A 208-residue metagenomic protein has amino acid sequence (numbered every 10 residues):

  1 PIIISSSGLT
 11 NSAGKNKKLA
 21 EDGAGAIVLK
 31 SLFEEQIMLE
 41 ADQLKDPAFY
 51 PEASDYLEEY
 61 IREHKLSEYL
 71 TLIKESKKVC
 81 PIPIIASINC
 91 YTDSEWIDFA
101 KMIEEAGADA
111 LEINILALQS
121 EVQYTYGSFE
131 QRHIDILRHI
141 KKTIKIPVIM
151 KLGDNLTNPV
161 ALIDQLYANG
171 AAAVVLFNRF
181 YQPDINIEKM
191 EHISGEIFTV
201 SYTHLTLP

Functional and structural regions predicted by a protein language model:
P1-N169, V175-S201: Active-site entrance/lid segments in N-terminal catalytic domains of soluble metabolic enzymes
T203-P208: Conserved small/polar residues in nucleotide/adenosyl-binding loops
